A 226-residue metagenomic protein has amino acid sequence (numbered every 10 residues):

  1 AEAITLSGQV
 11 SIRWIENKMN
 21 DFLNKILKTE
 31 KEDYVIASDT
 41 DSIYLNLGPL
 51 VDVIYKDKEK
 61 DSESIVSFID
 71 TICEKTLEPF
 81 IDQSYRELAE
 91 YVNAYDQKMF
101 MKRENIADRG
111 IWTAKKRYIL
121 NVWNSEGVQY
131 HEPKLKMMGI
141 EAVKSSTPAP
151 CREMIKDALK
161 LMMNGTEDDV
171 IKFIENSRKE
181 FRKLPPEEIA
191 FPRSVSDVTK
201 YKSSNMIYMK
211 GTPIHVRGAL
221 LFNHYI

Functional and structural regions predicted by a protein language model:
A1: Active-site cores of enzymes that catalyze phosphoryl transfer or operate on phosphate-rich substrates
T5-Q9, E16-S38, L47-I226: DNA-dependent DNA polymerase catalytic subunits
Y44: Catalytic core of nucleotidyl cyclases, primarily class III adenylyl/guanylyl cyclases
